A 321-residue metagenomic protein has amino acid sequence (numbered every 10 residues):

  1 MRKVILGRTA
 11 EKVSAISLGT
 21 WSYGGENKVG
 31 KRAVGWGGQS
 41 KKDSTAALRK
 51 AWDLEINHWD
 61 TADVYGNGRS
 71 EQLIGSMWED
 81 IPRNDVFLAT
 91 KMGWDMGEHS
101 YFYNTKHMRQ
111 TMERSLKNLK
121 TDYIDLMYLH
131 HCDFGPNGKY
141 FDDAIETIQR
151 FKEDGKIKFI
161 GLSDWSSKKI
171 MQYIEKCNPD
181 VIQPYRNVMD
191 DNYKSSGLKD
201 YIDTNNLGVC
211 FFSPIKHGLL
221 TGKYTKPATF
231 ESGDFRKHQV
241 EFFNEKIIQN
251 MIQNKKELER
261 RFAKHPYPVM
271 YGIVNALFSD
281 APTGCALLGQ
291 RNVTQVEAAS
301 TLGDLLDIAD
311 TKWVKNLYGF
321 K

Functional and structural regions predicted by a protein language model:
M1-V86: N-terminal binding-site loop/beta-alpha segment at the start of enzyme catalytic domains that lines or forms
K3, C132-K321: Beta/alpha (TIM)-barrel catalytic core signal, keyed to glycine-rich beta->alpha loops juxtaposed to Asp/Glu that bind
N27-K42, D95-R109, G135-P136: Active-site mouth loops of central-metabolism enzymes
G37-A51, Y103-L119, S166-Q172: Short, acidic/polar
D60-T61, I74, T90, L162 (+1 more regions): Hydrophobic residues in well-ordered beta-strands that form the structural core
A62-E71, D95-E98, F134-K139, V188-K194: Acidic-and-aromatic substrate-binding clefts and catalytic sites of carbohydrate-active enzymes
N84-G97: A short, structured active-site edge motif that brings together acidic residues
L116-G135: Active-site groove signature of glycoside hydrolases
